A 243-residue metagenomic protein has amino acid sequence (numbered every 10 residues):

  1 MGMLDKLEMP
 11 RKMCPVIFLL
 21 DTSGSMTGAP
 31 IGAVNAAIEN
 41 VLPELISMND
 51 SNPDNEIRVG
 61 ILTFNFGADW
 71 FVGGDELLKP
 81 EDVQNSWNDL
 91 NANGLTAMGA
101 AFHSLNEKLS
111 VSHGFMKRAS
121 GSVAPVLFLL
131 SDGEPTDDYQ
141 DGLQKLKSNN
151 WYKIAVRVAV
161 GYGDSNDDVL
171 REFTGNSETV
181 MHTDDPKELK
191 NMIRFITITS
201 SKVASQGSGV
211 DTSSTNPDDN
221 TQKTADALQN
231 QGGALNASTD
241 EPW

Functional and structural regions predicted by a protein language model:
M3, D69, V83-V123, T136-D138 (+2 more regions): Von Willebrand factor
M9-D75, V126-L130, Y162: Von Willebrand factor
M13-C14, V123-A124, K153-V156, N176-E178: Short glycine-/polar-rich loops that comprise or flank the Walker A/P-loop and associated switch/sensor motifs
D50, K147-A155: Arginine/glycine-rich "motif VI" loop of SF2 helicases in the C-terminal RecA-like domain
V72-V83, F173: Short, flexible, mixed-charge acidic loops at enzyme active sites
V123-T136, Q140-L143: Extended, charged alpha-helical interaction scaffolds
D164-D218: Von Willebrand factor A/integrin I-like adhesion domains
P186, A204-W243: Extended acidic, low-complexity intrinsically disordered regions
